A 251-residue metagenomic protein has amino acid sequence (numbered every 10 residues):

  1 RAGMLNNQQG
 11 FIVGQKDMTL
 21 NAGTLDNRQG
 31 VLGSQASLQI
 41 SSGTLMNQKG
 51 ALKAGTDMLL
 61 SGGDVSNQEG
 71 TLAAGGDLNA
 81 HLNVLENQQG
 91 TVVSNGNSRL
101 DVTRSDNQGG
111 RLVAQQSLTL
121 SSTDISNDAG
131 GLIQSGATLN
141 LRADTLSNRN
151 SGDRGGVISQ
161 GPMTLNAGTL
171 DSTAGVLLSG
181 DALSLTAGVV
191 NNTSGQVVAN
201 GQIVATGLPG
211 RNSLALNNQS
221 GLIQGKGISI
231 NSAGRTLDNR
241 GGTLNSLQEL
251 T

Functional and structural regions predicted by a protein language model:
R1-T251: A composition-driven surface/loop motif
